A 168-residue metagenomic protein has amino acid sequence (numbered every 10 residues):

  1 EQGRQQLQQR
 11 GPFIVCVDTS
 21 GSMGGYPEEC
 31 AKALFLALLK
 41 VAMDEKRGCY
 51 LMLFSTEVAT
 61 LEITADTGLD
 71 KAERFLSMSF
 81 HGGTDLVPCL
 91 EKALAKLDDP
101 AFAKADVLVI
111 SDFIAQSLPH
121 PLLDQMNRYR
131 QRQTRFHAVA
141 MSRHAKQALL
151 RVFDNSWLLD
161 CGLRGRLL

Functional and structural regions predicted by a protein language model:
E1-R10, R164-L168: Acidic/polar low-complexity segments with low predicted structural confidence
Q8-A65, C89, V107, M141-R143: Von Willebrand factor
T19, D112-F113: Active-site metal-binding loops of divalent metal-dependent hydrolases
E45-R47, A103, R132-F136: Loop/turn elements at helix/coil->beta-strand transitions in domains of secreted/extracellular proteins
A59, D70-A105, I114-S117, A138-A148: Von Willebrand factor
E62-F80, S156-R166: Acidic, Ser/Thr-rich peripheral helices and adjacent loops at domain boundaries
D85-K92, Q147-L168: C-terminal helix of von Willebrand factor
I114-D160: VWA/integrin I-like adhesion module and closely mimicked acidic/polar interface patches used
